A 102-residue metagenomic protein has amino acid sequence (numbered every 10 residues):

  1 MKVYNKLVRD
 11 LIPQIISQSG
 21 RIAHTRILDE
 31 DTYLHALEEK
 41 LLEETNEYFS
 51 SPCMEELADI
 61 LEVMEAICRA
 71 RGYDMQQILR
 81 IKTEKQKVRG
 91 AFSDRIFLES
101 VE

Functional and structural regions predicted by a protein language model:
M1-E102: Flexible "arm" and connector segments at domain edges
